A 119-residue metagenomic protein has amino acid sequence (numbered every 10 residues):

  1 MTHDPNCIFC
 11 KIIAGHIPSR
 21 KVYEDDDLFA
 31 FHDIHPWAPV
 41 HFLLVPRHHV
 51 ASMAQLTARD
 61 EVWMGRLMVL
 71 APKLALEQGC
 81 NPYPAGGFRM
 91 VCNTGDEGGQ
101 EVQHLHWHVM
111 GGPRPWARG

Functional and structural regions predicted by a protein language model:
M1-G119: HIT superfamily nucleotide-processing domains
